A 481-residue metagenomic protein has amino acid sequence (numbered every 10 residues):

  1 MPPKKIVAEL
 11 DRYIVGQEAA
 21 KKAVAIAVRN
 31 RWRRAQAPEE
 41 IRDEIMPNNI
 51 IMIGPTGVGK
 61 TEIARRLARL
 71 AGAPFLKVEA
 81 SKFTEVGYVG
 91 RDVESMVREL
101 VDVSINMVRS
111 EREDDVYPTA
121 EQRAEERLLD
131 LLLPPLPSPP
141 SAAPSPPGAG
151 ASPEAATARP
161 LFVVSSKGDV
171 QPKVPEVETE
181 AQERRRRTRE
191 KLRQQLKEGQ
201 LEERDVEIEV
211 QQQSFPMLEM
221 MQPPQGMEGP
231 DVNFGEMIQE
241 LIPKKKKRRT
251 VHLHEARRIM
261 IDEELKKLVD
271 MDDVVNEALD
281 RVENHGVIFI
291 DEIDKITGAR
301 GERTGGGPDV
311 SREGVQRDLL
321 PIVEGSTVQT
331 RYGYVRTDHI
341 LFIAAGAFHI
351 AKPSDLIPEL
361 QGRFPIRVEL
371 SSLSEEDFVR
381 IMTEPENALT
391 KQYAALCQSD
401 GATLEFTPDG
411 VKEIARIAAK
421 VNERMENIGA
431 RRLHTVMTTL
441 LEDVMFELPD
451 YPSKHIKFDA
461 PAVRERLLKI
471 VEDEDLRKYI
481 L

Functional and structural regions predicted by a protein language model:
M1-L481: Non-catalytic accessory segments flanking P-loop/AAA+ NTPase cores
